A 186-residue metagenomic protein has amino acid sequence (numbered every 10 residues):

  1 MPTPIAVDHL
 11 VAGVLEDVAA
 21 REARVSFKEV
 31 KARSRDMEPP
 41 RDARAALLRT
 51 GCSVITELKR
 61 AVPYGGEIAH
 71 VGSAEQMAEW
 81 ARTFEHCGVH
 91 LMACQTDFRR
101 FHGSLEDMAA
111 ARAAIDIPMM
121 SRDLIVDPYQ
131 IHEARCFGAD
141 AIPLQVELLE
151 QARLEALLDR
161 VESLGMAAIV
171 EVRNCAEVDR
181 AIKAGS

Functional and structural regions predicted by a protein language model:
M1-M119, Q151, R160, G165-G185: Conserved N-terminal beta1-alpha1 strand-loop-helix module at the mouth
S53, Q130-H132: Short, structured beta/alpha segment
T96, I117-Q130, L144: Glycine- and Gly-Pro-enriched alpha-helical subdomains that act as flexible, kink-prone "lid/hinge" or packing modules
S104, I131, L154: Short glycine-/acidic-enriched loop or helix-start segments at secondary-structure transitions that form or flank
I125-V126, L148-L149, C175: Short acidic/polar capping segments at secondary-structure boundaries
E133-R153: Glycine-rich phosphate-binding active-site loops on the catalytic face of alpha/beta enzymes
